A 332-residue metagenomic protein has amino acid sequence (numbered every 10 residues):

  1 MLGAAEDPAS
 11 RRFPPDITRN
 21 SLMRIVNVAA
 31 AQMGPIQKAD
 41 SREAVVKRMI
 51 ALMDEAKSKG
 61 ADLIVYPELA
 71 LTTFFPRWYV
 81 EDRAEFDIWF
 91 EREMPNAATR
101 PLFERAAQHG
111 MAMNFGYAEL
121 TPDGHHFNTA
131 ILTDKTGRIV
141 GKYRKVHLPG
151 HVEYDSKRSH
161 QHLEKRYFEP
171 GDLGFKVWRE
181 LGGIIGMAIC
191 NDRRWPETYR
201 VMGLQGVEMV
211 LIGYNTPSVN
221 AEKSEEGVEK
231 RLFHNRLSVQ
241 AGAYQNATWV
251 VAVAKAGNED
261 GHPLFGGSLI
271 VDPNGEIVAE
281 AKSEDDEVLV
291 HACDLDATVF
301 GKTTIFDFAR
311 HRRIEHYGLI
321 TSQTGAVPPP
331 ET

Functional and structural regions predicted by a protein language model:
R11-L22: Short, Lys/Arg-enriched N-terminal segments with co-localized hydrophobic residues within the first ~10-30 amino acids
L22-I36: Short beta-strand segments enriched in small/hydrophobic residues
V28, T133-V140, V271-V278: Short, glycine-anchored, charge-dense loop/turn motifs used at functional sites
R42-R144, G150-H151, T216-A241, Q245-T248: Cys-nucleophile CN-hydrolase/nitrilase-fold catalytic domain and related Cys-dependent amidase chemistry that acts on
E91-N114, I184, C190-L289: CN hydrolase (nitrilase-like) catalytic-core segments centered on the catalytic cysteine and neighboring Lys/Glu
E104, T121-L237, T304-D307: Active-site catalytic loop in hydrolytic enzyme cores
T298-T332: A short C-terminal boundary segment appended to hydrolase-like catalytic domains
